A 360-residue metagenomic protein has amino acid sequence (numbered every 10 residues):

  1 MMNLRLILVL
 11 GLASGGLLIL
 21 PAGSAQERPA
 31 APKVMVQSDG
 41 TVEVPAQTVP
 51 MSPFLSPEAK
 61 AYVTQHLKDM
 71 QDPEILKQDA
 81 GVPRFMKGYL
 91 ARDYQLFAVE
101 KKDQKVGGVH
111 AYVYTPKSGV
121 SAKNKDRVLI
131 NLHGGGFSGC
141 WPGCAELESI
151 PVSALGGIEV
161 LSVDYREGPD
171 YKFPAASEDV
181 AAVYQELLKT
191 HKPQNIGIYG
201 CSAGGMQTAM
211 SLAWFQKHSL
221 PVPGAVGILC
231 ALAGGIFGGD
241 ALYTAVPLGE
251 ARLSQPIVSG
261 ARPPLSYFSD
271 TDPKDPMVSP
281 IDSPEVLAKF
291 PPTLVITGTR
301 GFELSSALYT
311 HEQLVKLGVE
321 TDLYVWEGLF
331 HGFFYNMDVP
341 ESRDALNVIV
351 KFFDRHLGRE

Functional and structural regions predicted by a protein language model:
M1-L6: Positively charged n-region of N-terminal signal peptides that target proteins for export
I7-I19: Bacterial N-terminal signal peptides
V9, T64, G88-A91: General helical structural elements
I19-E27: Signal peptide processing junction and immediate N-terminal pro/mature segment of secreted/exported proteins
E27-A31, M35-S38, A46-T64, P73-E74 (+1 more regions): Alpha/beta-hydrolase superfamily serine-hydrolase fold, recognizing
K68-G88: Phosphate-/polyanion-interacting regions in eukaryotic proteins
